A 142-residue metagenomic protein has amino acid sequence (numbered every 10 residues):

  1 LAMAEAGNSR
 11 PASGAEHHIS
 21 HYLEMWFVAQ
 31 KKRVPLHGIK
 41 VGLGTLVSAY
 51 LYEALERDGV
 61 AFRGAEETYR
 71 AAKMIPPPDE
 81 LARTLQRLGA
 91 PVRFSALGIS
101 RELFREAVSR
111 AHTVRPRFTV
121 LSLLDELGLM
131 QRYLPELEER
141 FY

Functional and structural regions predicted by a protein language model:
L1-T84: Active-site segments that bind and position negatively charged phosphate/pyrophosphate groups
A54-Y142: C-terminal charged capping/lid subdomain of soluble metabolic enzymes
